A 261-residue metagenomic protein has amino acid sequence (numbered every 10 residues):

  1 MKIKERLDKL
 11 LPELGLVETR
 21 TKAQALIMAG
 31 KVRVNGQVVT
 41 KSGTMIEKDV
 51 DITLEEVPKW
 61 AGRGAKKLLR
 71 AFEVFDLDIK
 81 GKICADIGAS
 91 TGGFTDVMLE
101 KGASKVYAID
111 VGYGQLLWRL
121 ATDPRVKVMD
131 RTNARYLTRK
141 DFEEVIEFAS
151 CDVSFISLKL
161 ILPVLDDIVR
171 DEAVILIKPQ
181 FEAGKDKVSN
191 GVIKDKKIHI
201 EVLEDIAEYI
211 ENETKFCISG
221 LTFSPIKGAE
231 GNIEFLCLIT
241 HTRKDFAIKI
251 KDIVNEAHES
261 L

Functional and structural regions predicted by a protein language model:
M1-V50, I83-C84: A basic, amphipathic helix-loop patch mediating RNA/tRNA/ribosome contacts
V32, S104-Y107: Short beta-strand element of Class I
K80-S90: Conserved class I S-adenosyl-L-methionine
T91-G102: Conserved SAM-binding loop of SAM-dependent methyltransferases across substrates and taxa, primarily the Class I
Y107-L160: S-adenosyl-L-methionine
K159-V174: A short glycine-rich, Lys/Arg-flanked "PGG" loop and its adjoining helix->strand segment in the class I
P179-D195: Short, glycine-/aromatic-enriched active-site segment of Class I SAM-dependent methyltransferases
I233, T240-L261: Flexible, glycine-/basic-rich loop-and-beta segments that form/coincide with the SAM-dependent methyltransferase
